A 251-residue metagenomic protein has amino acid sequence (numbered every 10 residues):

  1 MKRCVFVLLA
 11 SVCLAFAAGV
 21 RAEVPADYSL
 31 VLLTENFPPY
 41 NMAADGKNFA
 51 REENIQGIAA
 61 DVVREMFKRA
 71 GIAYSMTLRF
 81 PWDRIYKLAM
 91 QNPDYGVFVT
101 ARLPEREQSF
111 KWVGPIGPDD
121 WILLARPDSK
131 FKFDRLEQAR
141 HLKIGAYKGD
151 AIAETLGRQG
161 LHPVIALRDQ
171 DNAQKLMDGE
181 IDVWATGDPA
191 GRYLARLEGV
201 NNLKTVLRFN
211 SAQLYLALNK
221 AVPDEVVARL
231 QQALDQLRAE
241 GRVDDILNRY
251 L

Functional and structural regions predicted by a protein language model:
V7-F16: Bacterial N-terminal signal peptides
V24-A101, R106-Q108, A146: Extracytoplasmic small-molecule ligand-binding "clamshell" domains of the periplasmic binding protein/Venus flytrap
T34-F37, D119-I122, L194-Q231: Periplasmic-binding protein-like
G57-R69, L216-Y250: Extended ligand-binding regions for polar small-molecule ligands
A73, A151-V164, D235-L251: Ligand-binding clefts/hinges and TM-proximal coupling segments of bilobed small-molecule sensing domains
A73-P81, A146, L161-D169, K175 (+1 more regions): Short beta-strand-to-loop elements that line the ligand-binding cleft of bilobed periplasmic-binding protein-like
M90, T100-S109, D182-N210: A ligand-binding cleft/hinge motif common to bilobed small-molecule-binding domains
A125-I144: Flexible hinge/capping segments at coil-to-helix
